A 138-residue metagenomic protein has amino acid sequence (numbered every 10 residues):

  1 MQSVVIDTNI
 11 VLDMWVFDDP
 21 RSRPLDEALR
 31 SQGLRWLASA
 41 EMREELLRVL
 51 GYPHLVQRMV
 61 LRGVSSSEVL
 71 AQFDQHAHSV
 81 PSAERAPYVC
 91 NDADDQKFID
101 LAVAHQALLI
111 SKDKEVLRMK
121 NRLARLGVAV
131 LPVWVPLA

Functional and structural regions predicted by a protein language model:
M1-A38: Short, well-structured N-terminal submotif of metal-dependent ribonuclease cores
I6, V80-A83, K112: Short beta-strands and strand-loop turn motifs
I10-V11, M42, E115-V116: Alpha-helix capping/helix-boundary segments
D13-W15, M59, E84-N91: Short, flexible loop segments at the rims of nucleotide/cofactor-binding pockets, characterized by
M14-W15, V49, R58, M119-K120: Residues that scaffold the ATP/ADP-binding catalytic core of kinase and kinase-like folds
P20, L37, V64, V89 (+1 more regions): Residues at secondary-structure transition points
E27-R85: PIN-domain endoribonuclease scaffold, especially VapC-family toxins
V89, Q96, V103-I110, K114-A138: Acidic, PIN/NYN-like endoribonuclease modules and their adjacent C-terminal/linker elements
